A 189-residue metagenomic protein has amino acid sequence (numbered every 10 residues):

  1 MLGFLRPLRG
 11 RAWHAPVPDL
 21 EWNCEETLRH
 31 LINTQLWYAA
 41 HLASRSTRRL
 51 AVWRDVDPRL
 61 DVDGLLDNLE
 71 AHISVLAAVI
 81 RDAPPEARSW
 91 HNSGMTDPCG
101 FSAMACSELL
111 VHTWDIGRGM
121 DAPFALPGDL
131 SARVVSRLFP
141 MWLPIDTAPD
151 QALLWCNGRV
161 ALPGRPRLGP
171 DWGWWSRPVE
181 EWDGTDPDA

Functional and structural regions predicted by a protein language model:
M1-L8, E25-S44: Alpha-helical bundle segments that constitute or directly flank the non-heme di-iron/ferroxidase center
P7-P16, L20, A40-V52, G64-A71 (+2 more regions): Structured surface interface patches that mediate subunit assembly and partner/cofactor docking
